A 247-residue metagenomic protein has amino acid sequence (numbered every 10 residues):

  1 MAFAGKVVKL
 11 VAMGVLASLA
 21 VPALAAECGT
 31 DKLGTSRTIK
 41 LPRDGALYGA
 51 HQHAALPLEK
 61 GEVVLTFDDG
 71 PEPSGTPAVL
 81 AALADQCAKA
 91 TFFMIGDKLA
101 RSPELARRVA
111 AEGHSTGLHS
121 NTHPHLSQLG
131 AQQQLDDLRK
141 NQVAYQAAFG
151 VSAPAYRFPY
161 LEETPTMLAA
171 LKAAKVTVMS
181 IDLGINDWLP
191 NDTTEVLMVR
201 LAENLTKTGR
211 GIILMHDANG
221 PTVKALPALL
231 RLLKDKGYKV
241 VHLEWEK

Functional and structural regions predicted by a protein language model:
A2-M13, V21-T66, E72-D85, R101 (+3 more regions): N-terminal pre-catalytic segment of deacetylase/amide-hydrolase enzymes
G49, L80, P103-R107, L138-Q142 (+3 more regions): Generic structural signal for well-ordered alpha-helices, preferentially at hydrophobic/aromatic core positions
L58-E62, C87, A111, N121 (+1 more regions): Extracytoplasmic
V63-T66, A90-M94, S115-L118, P154-R157 (+3 more regions): Structural recognition of the beta-strand scaffold that forms the well-ordered cores of secreted hydrolase catalytic
D69-P73, D97-A100, T116, T122-L126 (+5 more regions): Solvent-exposed loop/turn segments at secondary-structure junctions within structured extracellular/periplasmic domains
G75, P124-F149, E162-G209, T222-A225: Alpha-helical scaffold elements lining the catalytic groove of polysaccharide deacetylases
V79-D85, L99-H119, L171-A173, A202-T206: Acidic (Asp/Glu)-rich catalytic clusters
K98, E104-V143: Substrate-binding cleft of extracellular glycoside hydrolase catalytic domains
